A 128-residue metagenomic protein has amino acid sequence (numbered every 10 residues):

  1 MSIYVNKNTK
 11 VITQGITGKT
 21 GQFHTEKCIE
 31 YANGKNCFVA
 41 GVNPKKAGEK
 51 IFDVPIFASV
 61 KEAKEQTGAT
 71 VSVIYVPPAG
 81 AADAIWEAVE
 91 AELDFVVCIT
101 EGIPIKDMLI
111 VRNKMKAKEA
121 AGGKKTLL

Functional and structural regions predicted by a protein language model:
M1-N8, K61: A short, basic/flexible loop-to-alpha-helix module at the beginning of a structural domain
T13, V39-N43, C98, G122-L128: General beta-strand structural signal in soluble alpha/beta enzymes
T17: N-terminal Rossmann NAD(P)H-binding glycine-rich loop of SDR-like oxidoreductase domains
T20: Hydrophobic/small residue at the entry helix of a nucleotide-binding pocket
T25, V60, I85-V89: Generic hydrophobic/aromatic pocket-lining and core-packing "Φ" positions
K27-I51: NAD(P)-binding Rossmann-fold cofactor-contacting core
E65-V71, Y75, A79-G102, D107-I110: Rossmann-fold NAD(P) dinucleotide-binding segment
E101-T126: Rossmann-fold NAD(P)-binding glycine/threonine-rich loop
